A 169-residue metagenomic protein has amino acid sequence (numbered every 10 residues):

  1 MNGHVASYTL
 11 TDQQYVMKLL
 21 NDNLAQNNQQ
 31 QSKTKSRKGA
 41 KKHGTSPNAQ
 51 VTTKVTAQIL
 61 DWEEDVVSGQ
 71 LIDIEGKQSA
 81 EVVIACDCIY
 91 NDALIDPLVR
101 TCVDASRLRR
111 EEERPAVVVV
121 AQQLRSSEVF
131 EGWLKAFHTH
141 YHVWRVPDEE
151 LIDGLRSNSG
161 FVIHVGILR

Functional and structural regions predicted by a protein language model:
M1-R169: S-adenosylmethionine-dependent methyltransferases
